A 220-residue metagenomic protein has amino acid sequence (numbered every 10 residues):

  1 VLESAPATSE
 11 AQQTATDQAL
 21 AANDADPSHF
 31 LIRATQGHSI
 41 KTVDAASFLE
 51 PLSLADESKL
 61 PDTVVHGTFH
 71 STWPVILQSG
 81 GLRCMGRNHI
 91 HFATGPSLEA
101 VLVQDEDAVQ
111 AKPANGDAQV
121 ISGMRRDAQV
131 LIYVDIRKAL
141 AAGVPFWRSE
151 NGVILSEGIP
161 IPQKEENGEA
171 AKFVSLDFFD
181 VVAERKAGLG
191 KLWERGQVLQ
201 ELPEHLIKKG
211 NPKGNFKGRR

Functional and structural regions predicted by a protein language model:
V1-R220: Conserved NAD+-utilizing ADP-ribose enzyme module
